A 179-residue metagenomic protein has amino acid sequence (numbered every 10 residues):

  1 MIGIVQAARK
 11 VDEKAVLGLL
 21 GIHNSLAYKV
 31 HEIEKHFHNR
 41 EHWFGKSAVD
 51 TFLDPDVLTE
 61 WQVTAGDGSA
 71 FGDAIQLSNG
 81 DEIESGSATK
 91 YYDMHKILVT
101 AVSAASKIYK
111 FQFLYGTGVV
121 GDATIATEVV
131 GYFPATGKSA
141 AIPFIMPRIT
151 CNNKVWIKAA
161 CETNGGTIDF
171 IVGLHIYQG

Functional and structural regions predicted by a protein language model:
I2-G179: Beta-strand-centric surfaces of beta-sandwich/beta-rich domains
